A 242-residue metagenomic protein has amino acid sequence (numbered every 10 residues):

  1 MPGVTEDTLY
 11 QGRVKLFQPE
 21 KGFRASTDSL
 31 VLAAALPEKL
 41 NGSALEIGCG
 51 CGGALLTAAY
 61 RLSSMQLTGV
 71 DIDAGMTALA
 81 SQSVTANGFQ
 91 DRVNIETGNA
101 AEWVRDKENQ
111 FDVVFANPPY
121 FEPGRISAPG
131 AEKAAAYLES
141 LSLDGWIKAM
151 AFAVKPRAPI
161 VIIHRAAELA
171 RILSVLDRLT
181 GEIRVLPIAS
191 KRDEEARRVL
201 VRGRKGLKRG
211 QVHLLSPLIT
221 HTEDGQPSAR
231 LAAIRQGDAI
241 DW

Functional and structural regions predicted by a protein language model:
M1-K39: Class I SAM-dependent transferase core
K15, Q66, R92-N94, G181-R184: Conserved beta-strand segments of alpha/beta enzyme cores
K21, A25, L141-A196: Conserved Class I SAM-dependent methyltransferase catalytic core
L32, N117, W146, G203: Residue-level signal for inorganic ion chemistry
A34-S127: Conserved SAM/SAH cofactor-binding pocket of Class I
P118-G145, A149: Mobile active-site "lid"/loop adjacent to the S-adenosyl-L-methionine
E195-W242: SAM/dcSAM-binding transferase cores
